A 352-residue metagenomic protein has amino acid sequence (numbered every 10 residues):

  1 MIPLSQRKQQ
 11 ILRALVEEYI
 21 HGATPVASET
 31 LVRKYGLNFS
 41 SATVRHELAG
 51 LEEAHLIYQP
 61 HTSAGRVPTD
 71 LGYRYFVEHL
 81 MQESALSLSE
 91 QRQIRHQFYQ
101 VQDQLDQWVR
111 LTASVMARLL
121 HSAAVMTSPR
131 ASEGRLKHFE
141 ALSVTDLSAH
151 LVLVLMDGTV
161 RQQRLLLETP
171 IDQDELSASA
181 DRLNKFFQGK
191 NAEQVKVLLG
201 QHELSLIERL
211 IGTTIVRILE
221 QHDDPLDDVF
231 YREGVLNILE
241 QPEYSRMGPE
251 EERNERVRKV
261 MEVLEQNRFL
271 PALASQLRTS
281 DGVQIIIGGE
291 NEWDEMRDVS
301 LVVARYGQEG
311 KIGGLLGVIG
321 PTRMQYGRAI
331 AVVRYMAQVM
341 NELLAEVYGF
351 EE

Functional and structural regions predicted by a protein language model:
M1-I2, L37, R66, T169: Helix-turn-helix-type domain boundary/helix-start signal
M1-R13: Short alpha-helical segments that sit at the start of domains
I2, S63, V67, M324-G327: Alpha-helix capping and helix-loop boundary segments enriched in small/acidic/polar residues
P3-L4, F39, P68, L86: Alpha-helical hairpin
L4, T24, P249: Residue-level marker of regulatory loop/turn positions in helix-turn-helix DNA-binding domains and in histidine
V16, I20: Short, locally clustered residues in the helix-turn-helix/winged-helix DNA-binding domain
H21, P25-L80: N-terminal helix-turn-helix
E78-E352: Intrinsically disordered, acidic Ser/Thr/Pro-rich low-complexity regulatory segments
